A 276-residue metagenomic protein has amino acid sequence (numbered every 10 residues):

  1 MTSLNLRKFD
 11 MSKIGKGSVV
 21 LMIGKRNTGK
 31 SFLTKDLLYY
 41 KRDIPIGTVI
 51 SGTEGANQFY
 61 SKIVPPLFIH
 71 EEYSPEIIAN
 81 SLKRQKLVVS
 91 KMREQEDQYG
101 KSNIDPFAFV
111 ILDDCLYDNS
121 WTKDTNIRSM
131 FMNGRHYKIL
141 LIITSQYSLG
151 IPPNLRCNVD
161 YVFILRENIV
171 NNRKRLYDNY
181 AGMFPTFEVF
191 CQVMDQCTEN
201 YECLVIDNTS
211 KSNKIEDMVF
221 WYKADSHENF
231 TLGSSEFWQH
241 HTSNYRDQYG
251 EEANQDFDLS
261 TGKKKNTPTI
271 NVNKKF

Functional and structural regions predicted by a protein language model:
M1-F9, I14-K16, V20, E199-F276: Conserved P-loop NTPase motor module
L6-K8, G17-R42, G52-A56, E72-P185: Conserved P-loop NTPase motor cores
M11-S12, K101, D195-Q196: Short secondary-structure boundary/capping segments
G47: An amphipathic, basic-hydrophobic helix/alpha-beta surface used to engage anionic, phosphate-rich ligands or surfaces
N57-F59, I215: Short acidic, gly/pro-rich beta-turn/loop elements at beta-sheet edges and active-site/ligand-binding grooves
Y60-I63, L155, Q196: Short, conserved catalytic or adaptor-binding loops enriched in Gly and charged residues
Y60-S74: Active-site regions of enzymes building and remodeling cell-envelope glycoconjugates
K174-S212: P-loop/Walker A phosphate-binding loop and immediately adjacent motor/lid segment at beta-alpha junctions
